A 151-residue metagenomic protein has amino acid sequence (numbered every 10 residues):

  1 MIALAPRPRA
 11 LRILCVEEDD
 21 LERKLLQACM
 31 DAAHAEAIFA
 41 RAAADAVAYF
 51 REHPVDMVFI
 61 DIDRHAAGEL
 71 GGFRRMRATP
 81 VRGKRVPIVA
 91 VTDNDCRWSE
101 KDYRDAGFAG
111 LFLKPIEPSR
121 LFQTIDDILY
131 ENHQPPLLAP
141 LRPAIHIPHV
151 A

Functional and structural regions predicted by a protein language model:
M1-E18, Q27, A33, A44 (+1 more regions): Non-catalytic signal-transmission and effector/linker regions of two-component phosphorelay proteins
D19-R23, D95: Short acidic/polar segment at the start of the alpha1 helix of CheY-like receiver
F39-M57: Acidic, metal-coordinating helix/loop segments flanking the phosphotransfer/catalytic sites of two-component signaling
A48, L70-G83: Short amphipathic alpha-helix used as the core "switch/output" element in two-component signaling
D61-M76, S99: Conserved phosphotransfer microenvironments
G71, N94-L111, Q123: Alpha4 helix (beta4-alpha4-beta5 surface) of REC/receiver domains from two-component response regulators
K114: A Lys-centered signature of the CheY-like receiver
